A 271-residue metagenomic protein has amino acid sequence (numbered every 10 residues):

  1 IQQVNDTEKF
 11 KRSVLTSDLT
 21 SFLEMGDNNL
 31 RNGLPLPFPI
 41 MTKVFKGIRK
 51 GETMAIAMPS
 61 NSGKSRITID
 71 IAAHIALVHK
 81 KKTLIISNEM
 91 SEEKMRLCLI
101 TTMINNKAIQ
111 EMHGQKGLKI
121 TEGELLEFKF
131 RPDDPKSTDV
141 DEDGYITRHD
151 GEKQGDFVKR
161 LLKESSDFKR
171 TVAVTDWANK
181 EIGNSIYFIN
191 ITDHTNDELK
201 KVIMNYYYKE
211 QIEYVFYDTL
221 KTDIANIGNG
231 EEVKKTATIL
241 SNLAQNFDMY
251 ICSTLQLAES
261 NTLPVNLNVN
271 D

Functional and structural regions predicted by a protein language model:
I1, K11, S91, K153 (+1 more regions): Alpha-helix capping and helix-coil boundary motifs
I1-T20, M25: Short, small/acidic-rich helices and loops at N termini and domain boundaries of DNA replication/processing enzymes
Q2-D6, D27, R49-E52, F128-R131: Short, charged low-complexity intrinsically disordered segments located at boundaries of structured domains
D6-K11, P39, S62-S65, E164-T171 (+1 more regions): Short, functional N-terminal and low-complexity linear motifs
E8, T121-F130, Y250-E259: Hydrophobic transmembrane alpha-helix bundles
S13-T16, T121, K163-S166, A258 (+1 more regions): Alpha-helix initiation/capping motif
S17-S21, M25-K80, L84-K94, T102 (+1 more regions): P-loop NTPase motor core
K43, K82-Q211: Cytosolic-facing regulatory segments adjacent to core modules
